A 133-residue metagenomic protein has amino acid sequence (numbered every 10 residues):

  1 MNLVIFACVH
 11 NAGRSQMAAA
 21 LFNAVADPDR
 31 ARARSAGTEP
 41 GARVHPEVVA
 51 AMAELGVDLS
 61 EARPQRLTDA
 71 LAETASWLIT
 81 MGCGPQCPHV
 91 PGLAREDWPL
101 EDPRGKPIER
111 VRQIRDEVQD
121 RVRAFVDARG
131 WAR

Functional and structural regions predicted by a protein language model:
M1-T68: Conserved active-site segments centered on acidic
D29-A31, S76, L93: A structural micro-motif
A72-T74: Alpha-helix C-terminal capping/helix-to-coil transition sites in glycosyltransferase folds
I79-M81: Redox-cofactor binding/interface segments in oxidoreductases and associated redox assembly factors
C83-R133: Phosphate-binding/catalytic loops
